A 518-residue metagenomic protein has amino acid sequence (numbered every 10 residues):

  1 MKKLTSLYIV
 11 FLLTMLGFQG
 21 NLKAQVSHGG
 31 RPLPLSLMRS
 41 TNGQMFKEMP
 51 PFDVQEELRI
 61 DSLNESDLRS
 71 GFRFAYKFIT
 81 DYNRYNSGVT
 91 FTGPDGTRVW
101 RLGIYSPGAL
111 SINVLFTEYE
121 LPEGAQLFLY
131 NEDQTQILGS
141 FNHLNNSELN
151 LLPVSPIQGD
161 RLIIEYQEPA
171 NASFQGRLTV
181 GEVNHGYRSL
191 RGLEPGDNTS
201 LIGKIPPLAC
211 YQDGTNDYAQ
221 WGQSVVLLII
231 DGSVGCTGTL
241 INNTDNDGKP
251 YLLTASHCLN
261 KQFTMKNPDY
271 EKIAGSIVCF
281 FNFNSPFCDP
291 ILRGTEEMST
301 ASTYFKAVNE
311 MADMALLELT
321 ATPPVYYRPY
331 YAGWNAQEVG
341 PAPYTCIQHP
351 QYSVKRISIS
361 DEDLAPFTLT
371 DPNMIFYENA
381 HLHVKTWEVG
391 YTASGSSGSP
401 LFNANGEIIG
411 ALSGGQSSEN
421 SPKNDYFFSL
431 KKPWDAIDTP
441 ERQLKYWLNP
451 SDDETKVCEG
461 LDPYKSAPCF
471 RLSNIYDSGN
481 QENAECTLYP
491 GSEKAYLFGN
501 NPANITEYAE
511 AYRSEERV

Functional and structural regions predicted by a protein language model:
M1-G29, C469: Bacterial Sec-dependent N-terminal signal peptides
Q25-V99, E148-S155, D160-N242, Y464-N474 (+2 more regions): Protease-domain processing segments flanking chymotrypsin-fold serine proteases, especially trypsin-like
T97, S106-N113, R513-E516: Extended extracellular/luminal ectodomain segments enriched in beta-structured repeat modules
E120-T135, V518: Short, surface-exposed beta-strand/strand-loop-strand elements in extracellular ectodomains
I157-A380, K385: Serine endopeptidase catalytic core focused on the charge-relay Asp
T239-P250, G390-L412: Catalytic nucleophile loop of clan PA
D269-E271, D289-S299, K306-V308, L316 (+1 more regions): C-terminal subregion of chymotrypsin/trypsin-like serine protease catalytic domains
Y464-V518: Beta-sheet-rich sandwich/jelly-roll-like modules and their strand-loop junctions
